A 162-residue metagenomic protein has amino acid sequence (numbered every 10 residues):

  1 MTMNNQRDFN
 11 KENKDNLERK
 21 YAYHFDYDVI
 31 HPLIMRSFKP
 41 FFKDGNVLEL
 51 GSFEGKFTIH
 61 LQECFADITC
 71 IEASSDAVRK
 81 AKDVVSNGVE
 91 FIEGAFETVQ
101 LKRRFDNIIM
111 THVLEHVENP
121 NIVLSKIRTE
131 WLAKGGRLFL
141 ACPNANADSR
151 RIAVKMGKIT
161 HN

Functional and structural regions predicted by a protein language model:
M1-R103, N107-T111, N121-L124, L140: Conserved N-terminal segment of class I S-adenosyl-L-methionine
Y23, H161-N162: Long, acidic, serine/threonine- and proline-rich low-complexity intrinsically disordered regions
V47, L132, A153: Short glycine- and Lys/Arg-enriched binding-loop motifs that mark or flank ligand-binding interfaces
K82, E118, A153: A short local structural element in Rossmann-fold oxidoreductases
H112-H116: Short catalytic micro-motifs in class I SAM-dependent methyltransferases
N121-R137: A short glycine-rich, Lys/Arg-flanked "PGG" loop and its adjoining helix->strand segment in the class I
F139-H161: Conserved class I S-adenosyl-L-methionine
